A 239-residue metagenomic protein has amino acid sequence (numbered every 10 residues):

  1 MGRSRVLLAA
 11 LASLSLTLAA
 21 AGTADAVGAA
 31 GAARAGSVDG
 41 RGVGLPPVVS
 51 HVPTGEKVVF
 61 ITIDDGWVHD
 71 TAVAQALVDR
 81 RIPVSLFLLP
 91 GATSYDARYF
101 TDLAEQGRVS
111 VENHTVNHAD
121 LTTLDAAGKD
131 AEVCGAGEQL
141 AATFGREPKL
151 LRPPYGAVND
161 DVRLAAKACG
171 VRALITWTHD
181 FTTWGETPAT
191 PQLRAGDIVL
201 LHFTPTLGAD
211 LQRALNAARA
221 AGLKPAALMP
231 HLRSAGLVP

Functional and structural regions predicted by a protein language model:
M1-A30: Secretory targeting and sorting signals
A33-T54, D79-R80, S94-Y95, G208-P239: C-terminal domain-boundary segment and adjacent tail
G36-D120, Q139: Active-site beta->alpha N-cap acidic-glycine motif
V58, A72, R98, G128-A131 (+4 more regions): Extracytoplasmic/secreted proteins, especially bacterial periplasmic and envelope-associated proteins
V59-I63, V84-L88, S110-N113, K149-R152 (+3 more regions): Structural recognition of the beta-strand scaffold that forms the well-ordered cores of secreted hydrolase catalytic
G66-H69, L88-A97, D120-A127, R152-V158 (+2 more regions): Acidic-and-aromatic substrate-binding clefts and catalytic sites of carbohydrate-active enzymes
V78-P83, S110, A119, A126-N159 (+1 more regions): CE4/NodB-like, metal-dependent polysaccharide N-deacetylase domain that modifies extracellular/periplasmic N-acetylated
E147, A157-L193, L223-S234: His/Asp/Glu-enriched short active-site or ligand-binding loop at hydrolase and phosphoryl-transfer sites
